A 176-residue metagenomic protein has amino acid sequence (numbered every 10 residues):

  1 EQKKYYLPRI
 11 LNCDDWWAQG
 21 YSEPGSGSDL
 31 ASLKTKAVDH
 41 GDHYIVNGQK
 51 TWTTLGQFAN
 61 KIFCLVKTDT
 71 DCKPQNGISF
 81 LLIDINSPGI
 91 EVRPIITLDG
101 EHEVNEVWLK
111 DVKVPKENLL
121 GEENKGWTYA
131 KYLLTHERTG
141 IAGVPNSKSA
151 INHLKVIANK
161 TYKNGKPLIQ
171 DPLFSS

Functional and structural regions predicted by a protein language model:
E1-E23, D39-D42: FAD-binding glycine-rich core of flavoenzymes that anchor FAD
Y6, L33, T51, V92-I96: Short beta-alpha junctions and helix-cap segments that line functional grooves
D15, A31-L33, F58-N60, P74-G77 (+4 more regions): A generic structural signal for well-ordered coil/turn residues at beta-strand boundaries that shape enzyme active-site
Q19, A37, V46-G48, L81 (+1 more regions): Buried hydrophobic positions in well-ordered alpha/beta secondary-structure cores of metabolic enzymes
S28, T51-G56, L98-D99: Glycine-rich phosphate/pyrophosphate-binding beta-alpha loops
D29-N47: Cytochrome P450 C-terminal beta-domain/meander region
N47-R93: A short core secondary-structure module
I90-S176: Glycine-rich beta->alpha junctions and the first turn(s) of the following alpha-helix
